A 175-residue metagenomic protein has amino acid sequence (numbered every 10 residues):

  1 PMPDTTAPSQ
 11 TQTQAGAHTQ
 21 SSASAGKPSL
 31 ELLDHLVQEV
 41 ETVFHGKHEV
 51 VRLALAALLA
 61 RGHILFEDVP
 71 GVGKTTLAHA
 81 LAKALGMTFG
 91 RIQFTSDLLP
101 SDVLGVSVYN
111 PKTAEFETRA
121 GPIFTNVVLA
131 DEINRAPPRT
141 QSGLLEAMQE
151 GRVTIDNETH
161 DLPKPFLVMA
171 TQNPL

Functional and structural regions predicted by a protein language model:
P3-V40: Conserved ASCE P-loop NTPase core motifs with emphasis on AAA+ ATPases
P28-V72: Pre-Walker A (pre-P-loop) alpha-helix and adjacent loop at the N terminus of AAA/AAA+ ATPase modules, a conserved
R52-A56, Y109-A130, E158: Conserved alpha-helical scaffold flanking the Walker A/P-loop in AAA+ ATPase domains
L58-T95: Walker A/P-loop
V69, V103, T171: P-loop (Walker A) phosphate-binding loop of NTP-binding proteins
A84-K112: AAA+/P-loop NTPase substrate/partner-engagement loops
N110-E115, E132-A136, T140-G143, M148-L175: Canonical AAA+ ATPase core
